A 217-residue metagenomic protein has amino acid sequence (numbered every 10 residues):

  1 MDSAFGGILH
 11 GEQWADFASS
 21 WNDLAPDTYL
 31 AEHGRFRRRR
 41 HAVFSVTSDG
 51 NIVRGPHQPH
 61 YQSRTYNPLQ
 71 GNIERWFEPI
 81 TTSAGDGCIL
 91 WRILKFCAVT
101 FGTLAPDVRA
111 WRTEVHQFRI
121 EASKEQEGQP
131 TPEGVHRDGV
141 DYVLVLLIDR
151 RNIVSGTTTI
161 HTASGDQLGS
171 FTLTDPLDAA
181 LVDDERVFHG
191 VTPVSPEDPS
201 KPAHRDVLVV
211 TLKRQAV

Functional and structural regions predicted by a protein language model:
M1-H116, S123-E127, A163-L173, T192-P193 (+1 more regions): Fe(II)/2-oxoglutarate oxygenase catalytic core
F118-R137, R150: Conserved short histidine dyad/triad with adjacent acidic residue
Q129, D141-L147, H161, H189: Basic, nucleic-acid-binding surfaces and adjacent catalytic neighborhoods in DNA/RNA-processing proteins
R137-I153, T211: Short, conserved beta-strand element in jelly-roll/cupin
Y142, D178, D206: Residue-level detector of short, conserved catalytic/binding motifs and their immediate flanks
I153-T159: Short conserved catalytic/interaction loops centered on acidic-Pro-aromatic/His motifs
T172-F188: Conserved metal-binding segment of the jelly-roll/cupin
